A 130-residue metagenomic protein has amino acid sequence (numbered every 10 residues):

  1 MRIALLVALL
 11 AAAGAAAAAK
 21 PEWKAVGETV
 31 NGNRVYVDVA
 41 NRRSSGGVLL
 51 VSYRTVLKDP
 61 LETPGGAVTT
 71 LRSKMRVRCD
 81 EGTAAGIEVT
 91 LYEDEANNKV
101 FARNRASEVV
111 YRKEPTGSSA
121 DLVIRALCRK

Functional and structural regions predicted by a protein language model:
M1-A4: Positively charged n-region of N-terminal signal peptides that target proteins for export
V7-A17: Hydrophobic h-region of N-terminal signal peptides that target proteins for export in Gram-negative bacteria
A16-K130: N-terminal secretory-pathway/extracellular module detecting exported/lumenal segments and adjacent signal-anchor/first
